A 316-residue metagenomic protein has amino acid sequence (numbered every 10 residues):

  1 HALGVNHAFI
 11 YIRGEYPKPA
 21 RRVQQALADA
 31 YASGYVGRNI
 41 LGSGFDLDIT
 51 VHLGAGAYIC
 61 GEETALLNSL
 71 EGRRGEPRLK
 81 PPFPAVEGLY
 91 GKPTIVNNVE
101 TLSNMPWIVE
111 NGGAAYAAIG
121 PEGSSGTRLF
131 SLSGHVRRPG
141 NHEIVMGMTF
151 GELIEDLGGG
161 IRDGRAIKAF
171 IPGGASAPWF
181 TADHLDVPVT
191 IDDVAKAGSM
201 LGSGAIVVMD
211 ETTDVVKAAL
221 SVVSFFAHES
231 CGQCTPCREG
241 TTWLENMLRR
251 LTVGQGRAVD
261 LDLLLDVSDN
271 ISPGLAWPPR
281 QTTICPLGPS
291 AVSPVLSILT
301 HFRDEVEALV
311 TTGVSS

Functional and structural regions predicted by a protein language model:
H1-Y16, R162-K168, T241: Glycine-rich phosphate/pyrophosphate-binding loops and their adjacent beta-strand/loop elements at enzyme active sites
L3-F9, H135-R138, E229-C231: Short, surface-exposed connector motifs at secondary-structure boundaries
H7, R21-S43, D186-S316: Ferredoxin-type iron-sulfur electron-transfer modules in oxidoreductases and energy-metabolism complexes
F9-R13, S43-H52, A166-G173, D262-L265: Beta-strand segments within the central parallel beta-sheet cores of soluble alpha/beta enzyme folds
A20-M146, G158: Hydrophobic alpha-helical positions that pack around
S69-P81, D183-M200: Active-site loop ensemble at the mouth of alpha/beta enzyme cores that anchors a bound cofactor
M146-R162: Short amphipathic, charge-patterned alpha-helical segments
R165-V187: Short acidic beta-strand-loop surface patches of small beta-rich interaction domains
